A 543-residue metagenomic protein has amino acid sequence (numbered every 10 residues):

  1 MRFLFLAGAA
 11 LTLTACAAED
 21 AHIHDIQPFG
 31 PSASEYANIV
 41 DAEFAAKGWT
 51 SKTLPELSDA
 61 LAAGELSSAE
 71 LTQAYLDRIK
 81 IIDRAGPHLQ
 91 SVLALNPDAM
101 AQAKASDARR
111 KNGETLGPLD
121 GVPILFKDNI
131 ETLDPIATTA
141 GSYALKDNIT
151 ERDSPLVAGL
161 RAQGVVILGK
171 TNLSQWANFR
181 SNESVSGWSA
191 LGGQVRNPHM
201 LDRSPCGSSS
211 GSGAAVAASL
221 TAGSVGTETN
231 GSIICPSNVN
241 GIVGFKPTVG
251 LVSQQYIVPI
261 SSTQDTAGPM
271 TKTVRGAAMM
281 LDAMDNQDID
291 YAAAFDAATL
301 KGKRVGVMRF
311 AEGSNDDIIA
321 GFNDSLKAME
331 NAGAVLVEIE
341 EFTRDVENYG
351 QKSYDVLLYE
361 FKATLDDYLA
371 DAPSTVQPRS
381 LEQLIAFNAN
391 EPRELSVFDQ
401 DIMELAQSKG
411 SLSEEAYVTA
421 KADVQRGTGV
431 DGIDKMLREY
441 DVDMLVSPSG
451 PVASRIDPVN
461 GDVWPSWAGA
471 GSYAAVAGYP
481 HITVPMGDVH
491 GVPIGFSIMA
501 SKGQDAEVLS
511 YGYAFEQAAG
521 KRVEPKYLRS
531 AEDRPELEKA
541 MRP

Functional and structural regions predicted by a protein language model:
F3-G8, C16-Q102, A108-K111, N323-D324 (+4 more regions): An N-terminal boundary/leader segment
A45, D120-A140, T299-G306, L358-G427 (+2 more regions): Short helix-loop capping/hinge segments that flank enzyme active sites or metal/cofactor-binding pockets
G64, G121, K127, A162 (+2 more regions): Glycine-rich, small-residue loops and helix-cap segments that act as flexible hinges at active-site edges
T72-Q73, S154, D317-E341, T364-S374 (+2 more regions): Acyltransferase
L119-A267, M308, L445-D462: Short glycine/serine-rich loop/turn segments
I130-E131, T266, D288-T375: Gly/Ser-rich, acidic/histidine-flanked active-site/gating loops
A217-R309, N323-A328, D371, S411 (+1 more regions): Structural helix-boundary/capping segments
